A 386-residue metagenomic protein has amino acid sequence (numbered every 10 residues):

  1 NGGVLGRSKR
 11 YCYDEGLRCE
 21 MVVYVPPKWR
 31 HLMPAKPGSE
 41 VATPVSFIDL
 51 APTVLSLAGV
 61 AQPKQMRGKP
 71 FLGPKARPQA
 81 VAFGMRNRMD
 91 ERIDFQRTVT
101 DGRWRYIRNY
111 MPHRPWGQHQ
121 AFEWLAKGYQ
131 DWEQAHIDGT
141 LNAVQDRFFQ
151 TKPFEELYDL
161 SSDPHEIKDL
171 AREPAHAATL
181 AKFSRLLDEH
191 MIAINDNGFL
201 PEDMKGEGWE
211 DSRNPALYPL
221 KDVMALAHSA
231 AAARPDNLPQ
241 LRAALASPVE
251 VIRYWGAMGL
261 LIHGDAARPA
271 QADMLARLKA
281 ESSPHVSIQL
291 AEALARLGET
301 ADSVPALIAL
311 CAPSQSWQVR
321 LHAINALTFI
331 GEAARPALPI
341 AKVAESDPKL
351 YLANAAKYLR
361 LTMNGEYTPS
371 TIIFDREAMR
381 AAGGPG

Functional and structural regions predicted by a protein language model:
N1, E20-V23, L50-L55, E156-D163: Beta-strand elements within well-structured catalytic alpha/beta cores of enzymes that handle phosphate/sulfate esters
N1-A42, S46, R67, E91: Histidine-centered active-site microenvironments of extracellular/periplasmic hydrolases and transferases
G2, P26-W29, L57-Q62, K75 (+6 more regions): A generic secondary-structure signal for well-formed alpha-helical elements
G2-G6, R77-V81, L350-A353: Secretory-pathway/luminal and periplasmic proteins that interact with or process carbohydrate-rich
V4-Y11, M33-P34, S56, G117-H119 (+3 more regions): Short, solvent-exposed loop/turn and secondary-structure capping segments
D14, M89-R172, A178-T179: C-terminal, low-complexity/hydrophilic appendages and adjacent surface loops of extracellular/periplasmic anionic
R18, G139-F154, S162, L170-A309 (+2 more regions): Long, internal low-complexity/basic segments
G38-D101, D169, H176-R185: Polar, surface-exposed loop/tail segments that function as active-site lids or cofactor/substrate-recognition elements
